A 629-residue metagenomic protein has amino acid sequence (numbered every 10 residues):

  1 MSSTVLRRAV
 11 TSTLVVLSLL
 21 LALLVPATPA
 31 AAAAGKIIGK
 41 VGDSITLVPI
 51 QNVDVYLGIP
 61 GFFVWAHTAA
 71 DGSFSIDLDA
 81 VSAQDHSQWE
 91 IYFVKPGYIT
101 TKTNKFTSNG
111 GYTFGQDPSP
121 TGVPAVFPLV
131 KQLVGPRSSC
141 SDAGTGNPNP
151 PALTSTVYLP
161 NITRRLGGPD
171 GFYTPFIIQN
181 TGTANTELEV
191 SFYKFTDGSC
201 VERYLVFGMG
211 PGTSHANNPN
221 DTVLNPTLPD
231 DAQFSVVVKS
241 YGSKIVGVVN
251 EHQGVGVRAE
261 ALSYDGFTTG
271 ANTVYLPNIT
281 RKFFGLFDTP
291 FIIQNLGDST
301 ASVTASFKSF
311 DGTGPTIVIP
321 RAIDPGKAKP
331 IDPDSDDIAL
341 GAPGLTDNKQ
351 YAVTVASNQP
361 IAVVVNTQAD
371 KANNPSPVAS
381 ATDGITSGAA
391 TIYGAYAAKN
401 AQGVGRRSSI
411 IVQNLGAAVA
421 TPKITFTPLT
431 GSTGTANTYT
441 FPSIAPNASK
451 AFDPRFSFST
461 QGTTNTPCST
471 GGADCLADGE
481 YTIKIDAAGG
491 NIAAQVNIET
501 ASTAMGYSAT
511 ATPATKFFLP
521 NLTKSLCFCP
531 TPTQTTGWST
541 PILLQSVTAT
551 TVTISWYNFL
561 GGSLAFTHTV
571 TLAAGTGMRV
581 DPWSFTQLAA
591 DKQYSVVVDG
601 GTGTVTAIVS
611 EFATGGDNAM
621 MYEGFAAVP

Functional and structural regions predicted by a protein language model:
T13-L24: Bacterial N-terminal signal peptides
L23-K36, G42, P136-S141, G146: Beta-strand-rich domain onsets/edges
G35-I37, S44-P60, K423-I424: Short, ordered, surface-exposed loop/turn motifs in non-cytosolic proteins
V53-H67, F192-Y193, W556: Short amphipathic beta-strand segments in non-cytosolic proteins
W65, A69-S82, A328, G577: Short, surface-exposed beta-strand/beta-hairpin micro-motifs centered on an aromatic residue
S75-W89, P229, T346: Short Pro-Gly-centered beta-turn/loop motif in secreted/extracellular proteins
A83-T113: A short, solvent-exposed loop/turn motif at the edges and junctions of modular extracellular/periplasmic domains
G135-P629: Gly/Pro-rich, tryptophan- and cysteine-flecked surface segments typical of secreted/extracellular proteins
